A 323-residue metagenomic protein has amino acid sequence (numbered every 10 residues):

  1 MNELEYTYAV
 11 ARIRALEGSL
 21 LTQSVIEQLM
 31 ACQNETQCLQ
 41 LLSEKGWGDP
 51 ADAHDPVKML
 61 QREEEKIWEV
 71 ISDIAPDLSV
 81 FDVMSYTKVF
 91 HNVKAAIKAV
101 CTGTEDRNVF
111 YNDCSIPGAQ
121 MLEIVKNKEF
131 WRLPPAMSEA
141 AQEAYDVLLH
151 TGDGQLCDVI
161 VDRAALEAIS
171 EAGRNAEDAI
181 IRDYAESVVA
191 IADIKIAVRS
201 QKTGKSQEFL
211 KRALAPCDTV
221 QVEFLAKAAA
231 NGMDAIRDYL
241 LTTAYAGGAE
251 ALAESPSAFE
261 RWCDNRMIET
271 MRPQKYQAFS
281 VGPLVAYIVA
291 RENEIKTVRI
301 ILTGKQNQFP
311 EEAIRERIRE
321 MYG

Functional and structural regions predicted by a protein language model:
M1-G323: N-terminal domain-start signal
